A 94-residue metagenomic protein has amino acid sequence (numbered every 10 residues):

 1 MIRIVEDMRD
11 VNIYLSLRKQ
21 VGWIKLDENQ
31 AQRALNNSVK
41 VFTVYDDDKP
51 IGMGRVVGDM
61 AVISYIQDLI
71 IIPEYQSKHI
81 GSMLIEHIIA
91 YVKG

Functional and structural regions predicted by a protein language model:
M1-D27: Short amphipathic alpha-helix that is part of the acyltransferase structural core
Q32-R33, V39-G54: Conserved beta-hairpin
G58-I66, Q76: A conserved beta-turn-beta hairpin within the catalytic core of GNAT-like acetyltransferases that forms part
I72: Residue-level recognition of the GNAT/N-acetyltransferase active site
Y75, H79-H87: Conserved acetyl-CoA pyrophosphate-binding loop and the N-cap/start of the following alpha-helix in GNAT-like
